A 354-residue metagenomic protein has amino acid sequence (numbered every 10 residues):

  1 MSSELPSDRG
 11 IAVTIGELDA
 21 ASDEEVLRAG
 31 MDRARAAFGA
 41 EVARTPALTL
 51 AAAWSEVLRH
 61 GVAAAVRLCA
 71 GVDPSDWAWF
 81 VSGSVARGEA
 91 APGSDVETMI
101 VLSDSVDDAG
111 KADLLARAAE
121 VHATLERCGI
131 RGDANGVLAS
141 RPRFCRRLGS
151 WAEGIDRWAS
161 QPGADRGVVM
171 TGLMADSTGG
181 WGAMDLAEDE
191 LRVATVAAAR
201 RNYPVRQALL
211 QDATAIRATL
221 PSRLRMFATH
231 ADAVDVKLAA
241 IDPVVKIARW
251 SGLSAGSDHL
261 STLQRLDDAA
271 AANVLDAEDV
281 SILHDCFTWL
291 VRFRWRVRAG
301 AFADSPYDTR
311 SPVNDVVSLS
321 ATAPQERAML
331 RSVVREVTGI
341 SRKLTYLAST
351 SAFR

Functional and structural regions predicted by a protein language model:
M1-S2: Hydrophobic or amphipathic alpha-helical targeting/insertion segments
L5-A51, D315-K343: Long, non-coiled-coil amphipathic alpha-helical linker/lever segments that couple catalytic cores to other domains
L5-S22, G30, L138, P142-L263: Active-site phosphate/pyrophosphate-binding segments
G30-G39, R44, L48-A64, L68-D76 (+2 more regions): Conserved catalytic core of two-metal-ion nucleotidyltransferases
A40-A51, V101-D107, A228-D232, L275 (+1 more regions): Glycine- and acidic
R67-A70, V85-G88, V121, D232-V236: Generic recognition of flexible, low-complexity loop/linker segments
S75-D76, V193-R354: Conserved nucleotidyltransferase catalytic core and NTase-mimicking acidic/glycine-rich helix/loop elements in nucleic
A78-A116, L125: Catalytic metal-binding acidic patch
